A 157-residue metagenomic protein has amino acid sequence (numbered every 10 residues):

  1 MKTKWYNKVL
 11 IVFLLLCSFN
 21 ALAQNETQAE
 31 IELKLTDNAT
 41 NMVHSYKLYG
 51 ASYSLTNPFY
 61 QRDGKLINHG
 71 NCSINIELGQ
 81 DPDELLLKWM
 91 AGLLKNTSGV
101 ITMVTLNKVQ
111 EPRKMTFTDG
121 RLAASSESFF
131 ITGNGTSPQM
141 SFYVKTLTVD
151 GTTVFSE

Functional and structural regions predicted by a protein language model:
M1-A29: Bacterial Sec-dependent N-terminal signal peptides
L22-E157: Glycine-rich, low-complexity intrinsically disordered segments
